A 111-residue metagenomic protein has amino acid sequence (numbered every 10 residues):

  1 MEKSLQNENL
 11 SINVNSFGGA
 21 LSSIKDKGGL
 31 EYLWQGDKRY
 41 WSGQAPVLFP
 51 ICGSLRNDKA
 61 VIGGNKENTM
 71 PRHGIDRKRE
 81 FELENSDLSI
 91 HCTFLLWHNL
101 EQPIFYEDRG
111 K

Functional and structural regions predicted by a protein language model:
M1-G110: Surface-exposed acidic/polar loop and edge beta-strand patches at domain peripheries
